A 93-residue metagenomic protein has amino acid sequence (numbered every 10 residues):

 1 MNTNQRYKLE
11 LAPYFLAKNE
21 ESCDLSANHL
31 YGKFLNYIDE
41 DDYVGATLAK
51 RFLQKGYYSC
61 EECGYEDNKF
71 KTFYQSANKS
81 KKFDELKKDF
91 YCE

Functional and structural regions predicted by a protein language model:
M1-K33, T47-E93: C-terminal-biased regions
F34-I38: Hydrophobic/aromatic side-chain positions at a characteristic register within alpha-helices of tetratricopeptide repeats
